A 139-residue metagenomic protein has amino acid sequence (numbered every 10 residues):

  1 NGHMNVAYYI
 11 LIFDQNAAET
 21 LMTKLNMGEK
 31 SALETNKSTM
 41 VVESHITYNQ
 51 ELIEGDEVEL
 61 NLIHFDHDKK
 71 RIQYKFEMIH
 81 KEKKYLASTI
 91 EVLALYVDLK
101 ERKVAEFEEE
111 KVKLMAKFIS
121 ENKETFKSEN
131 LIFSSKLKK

Functional and structural regions predicted by a protein language model:
N1-V41, D98-K139: Hot-dog-fold acyl-thioester-processing enzymes
T20-L25, K75, K84-Y85: Binding-site signature for planar aromatic cofactors or substrates
K37-T39, G55, K69, Y85-A87: Short coil/turn motifs at beta-sheet boundaries
E43, I90-E91: PAS/PAC sensory module
S44-K81: Hydrophobic beta-sheet segments that form the core/acyl-binding groove of ACP/CoA-dependent acyl-chain-processing
E82-K84, K100: Solvent-exposed strand-loop boundary residues in beta-sheet-rich modules
S88-I90, E106: A structural microfeature
L93-L95: Short beta-strand edge segments in extracellular beta-sheet folds
